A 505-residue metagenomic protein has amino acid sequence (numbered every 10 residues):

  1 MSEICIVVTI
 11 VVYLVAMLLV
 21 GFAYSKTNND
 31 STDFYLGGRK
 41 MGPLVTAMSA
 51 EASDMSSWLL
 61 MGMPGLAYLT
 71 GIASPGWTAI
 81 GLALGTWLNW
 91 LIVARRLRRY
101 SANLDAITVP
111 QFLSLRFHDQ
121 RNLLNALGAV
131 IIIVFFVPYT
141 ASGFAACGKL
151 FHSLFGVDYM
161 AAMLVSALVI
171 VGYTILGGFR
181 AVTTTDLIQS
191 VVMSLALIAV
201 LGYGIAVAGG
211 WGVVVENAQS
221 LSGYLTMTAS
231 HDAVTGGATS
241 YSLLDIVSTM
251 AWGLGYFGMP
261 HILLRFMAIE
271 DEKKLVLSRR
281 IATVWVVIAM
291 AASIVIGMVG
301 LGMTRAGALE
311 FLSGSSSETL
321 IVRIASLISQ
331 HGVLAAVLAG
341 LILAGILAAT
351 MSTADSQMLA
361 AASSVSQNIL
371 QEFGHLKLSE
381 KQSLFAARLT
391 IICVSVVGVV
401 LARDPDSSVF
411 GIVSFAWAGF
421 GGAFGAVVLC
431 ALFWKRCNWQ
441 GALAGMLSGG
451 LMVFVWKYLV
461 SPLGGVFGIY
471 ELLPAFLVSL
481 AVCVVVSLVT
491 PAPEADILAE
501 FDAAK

Functional and structural regions predicted by a protein language model:
M1-K505: Membrane-embedded helix-loop-helix hairpins and adjacent transmembrane boundary segments in multi-pass transporters
